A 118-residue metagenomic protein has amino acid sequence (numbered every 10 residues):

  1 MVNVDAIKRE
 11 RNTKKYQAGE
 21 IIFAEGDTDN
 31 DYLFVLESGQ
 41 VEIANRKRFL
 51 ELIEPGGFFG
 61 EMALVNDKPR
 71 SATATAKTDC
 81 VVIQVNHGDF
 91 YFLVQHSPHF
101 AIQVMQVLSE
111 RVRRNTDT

Functional and structural regions predicted by a protein language model:
M1-R46: Regulatory nucleotide-sensing modules
A6-R9, F92, E110: Charged/polar, solvent-exposed surface patches and flexible loops
R11-K14, R70, R111-R113: Basic side chains
G19, G39, G56, A74 (+1 more regions): Short hydrophobic/aromatic patches on the structural cores and recognition surfaces of FHA
E25, E42, L93-F100, R111: Histidine kinase transmitter module recognition
L52-M105: Cyclic-nucleotide recognition modules
Q106-T118: Polybasic "coupling" helices that flank or enter modular domains
